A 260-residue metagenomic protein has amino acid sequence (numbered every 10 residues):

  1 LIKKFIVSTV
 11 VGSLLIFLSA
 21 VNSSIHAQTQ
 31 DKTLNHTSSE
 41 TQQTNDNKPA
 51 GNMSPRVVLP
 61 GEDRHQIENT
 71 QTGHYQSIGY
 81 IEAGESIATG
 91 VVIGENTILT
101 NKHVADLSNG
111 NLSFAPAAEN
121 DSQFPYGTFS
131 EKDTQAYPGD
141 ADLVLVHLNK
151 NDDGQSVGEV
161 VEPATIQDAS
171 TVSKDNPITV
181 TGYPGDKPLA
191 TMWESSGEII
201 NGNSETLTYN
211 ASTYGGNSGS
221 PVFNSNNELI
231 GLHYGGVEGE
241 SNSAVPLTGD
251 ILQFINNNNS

Functional and structural regions predicted by a protein language model:
L1-T9: Bacterial N-terminal signal peptides that target proteins for export
S8, L18-E85: Protease-domain processing segments flanking chymotrypsin-fold serine proteases, especially trypsin-like
A50-Q76, E85-I87, N111-Q155: Conserved catalytic-core segment of clan PA serine endopeptidases
T70-S113, E198-I199, F223, I230 (+2 more regions): Catalytic histidine site
G84-S86, Y214-S218: Short, small/polar residue-rich loop motifs at catalytic or cofactor-binding pockets
V104-D106, A118-D121, N149-D153, G185-D186 (+1 more regions): Acidic glycine-/aspartate-rich tracts in secreted/extracellular proteins
F129-Y137, L148-P184: Active-site substrate-binding loop(s) of clan PA
V157-V161, Y234-S260: C-terminal cap/linker of serine protease catalytic domains
